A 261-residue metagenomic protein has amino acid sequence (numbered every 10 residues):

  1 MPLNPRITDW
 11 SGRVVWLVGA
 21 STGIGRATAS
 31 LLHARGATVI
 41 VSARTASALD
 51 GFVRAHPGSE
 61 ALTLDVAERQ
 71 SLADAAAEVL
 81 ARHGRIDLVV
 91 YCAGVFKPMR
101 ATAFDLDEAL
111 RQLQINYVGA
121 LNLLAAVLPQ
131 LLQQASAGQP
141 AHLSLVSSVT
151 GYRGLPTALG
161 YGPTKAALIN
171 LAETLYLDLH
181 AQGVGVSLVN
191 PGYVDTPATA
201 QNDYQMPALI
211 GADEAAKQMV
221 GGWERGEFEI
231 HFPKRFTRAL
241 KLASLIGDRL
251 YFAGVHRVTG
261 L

Functional and structural regions predicted by a protein language model:
S21-T22: Conserved glycine-rich cofactor-binding loop
H56-Q70: Rossmann-fold cofactor-recognition segment
C92-P98: Conserved NAD(P)H cofactor-binding loop of Rossmann-fold oxidoreductase domains
R100-L113: Substrate-binding pocket helix/loop in short-chain dehydrogenase/reductase
L124, T164: Active-site helix of classical SDR
S148: Residue(s) in the substrate-gating loop at a strand-loop-helix junction that position the organic substrate next
L188, Y204-A239: C-terminal helical subdomain
